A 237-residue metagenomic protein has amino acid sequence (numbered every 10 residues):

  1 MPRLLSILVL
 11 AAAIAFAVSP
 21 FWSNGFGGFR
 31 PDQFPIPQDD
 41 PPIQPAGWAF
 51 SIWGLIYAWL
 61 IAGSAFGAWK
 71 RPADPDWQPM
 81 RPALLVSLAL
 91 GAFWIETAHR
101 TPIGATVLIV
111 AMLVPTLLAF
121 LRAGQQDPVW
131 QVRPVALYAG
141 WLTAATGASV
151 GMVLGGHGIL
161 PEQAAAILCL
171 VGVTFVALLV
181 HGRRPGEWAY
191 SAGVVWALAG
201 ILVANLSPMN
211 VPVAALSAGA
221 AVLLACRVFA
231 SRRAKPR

Functional and structural regions predicted by a protein language model:
A11-S19, A83-W94, I109-A119, R133-G151: Alpha-helical transmembrane segments of multi-pass integral membrane proteins
A13-P31: Alpha-helical transmembrane segments of multi-pass membrane proteins
P37-I52, Q131, V135, G155 (+2 more regions): Short aromatic-rich membrane-water interface segments that cap or initiate transmembrane helices in multi-pass membrane
Q44-A49, L160-V176, R183-G186, L202-L223: Membrane-interface transmembrane-helix boundary segments in multi-pass integral membrane proteins
W69, A123-Q126, C226-R237: Membrane-interface capping segments at transmembrane-helix boundaries
D74-L84, G186-S191: Membrane-interfacial loop-to-transmembrane alpha-helix junctions, especially the N-terminal start
W94-V107, G124-V129, V153-P161, R183-P185 (+1 more regions): Membrane-interface helix caps and helix-loop-helix hairpins in membrane proteins
V135-G151, P161-G182, G186-A199: Alpha-helical membrane segments in multi-pass integral membrane proteins
